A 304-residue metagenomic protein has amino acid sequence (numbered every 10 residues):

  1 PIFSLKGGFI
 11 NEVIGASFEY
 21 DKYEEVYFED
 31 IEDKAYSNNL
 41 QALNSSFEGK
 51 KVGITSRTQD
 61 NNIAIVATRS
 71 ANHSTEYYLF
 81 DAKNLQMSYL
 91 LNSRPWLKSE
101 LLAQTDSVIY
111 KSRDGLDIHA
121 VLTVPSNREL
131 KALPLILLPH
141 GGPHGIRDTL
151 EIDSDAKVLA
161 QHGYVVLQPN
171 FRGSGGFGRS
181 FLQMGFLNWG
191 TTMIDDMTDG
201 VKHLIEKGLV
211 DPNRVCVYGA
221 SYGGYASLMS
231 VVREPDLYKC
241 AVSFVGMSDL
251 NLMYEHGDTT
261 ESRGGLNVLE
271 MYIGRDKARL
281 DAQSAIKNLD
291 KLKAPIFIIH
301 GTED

Functional and structural regions predicted by a protein language model:
P1, G8-I10, S17-I31, R69-E76 (+1 more regions): A flexible loop/linker signature enriched in serine peptidases of the S9 family
I2-F9, I54-Q59: Structural signature of eukaryotic scaffold interfaces centered on beta-propeller domains
F9-E12, D60, A132, L209-D211 (+2 more regions): Short loop/turn motifs at secondary-structure junctions
I14, V108, L137, L167 (+2 more regions): Hydrophobic/aromatic beta-strand patches that form the interior of the parallel beta-sheet core in alpha/beta enzyme
F18, R69, L138-G142, S221-G224 (+1 more regions): Glycine-rich His-Gly loop
E25-R128, S154-K157, Q161-H162: Non-catalytic accessory segments flanking enzyme active sites
L97-N213, A220-S221, E255-T259: Cap/lid segment of the alpha/beta-hydrolase catalytic domain
P169-D304: Active-site-proximal cap/loop segments of hydrolase catalytic domains
